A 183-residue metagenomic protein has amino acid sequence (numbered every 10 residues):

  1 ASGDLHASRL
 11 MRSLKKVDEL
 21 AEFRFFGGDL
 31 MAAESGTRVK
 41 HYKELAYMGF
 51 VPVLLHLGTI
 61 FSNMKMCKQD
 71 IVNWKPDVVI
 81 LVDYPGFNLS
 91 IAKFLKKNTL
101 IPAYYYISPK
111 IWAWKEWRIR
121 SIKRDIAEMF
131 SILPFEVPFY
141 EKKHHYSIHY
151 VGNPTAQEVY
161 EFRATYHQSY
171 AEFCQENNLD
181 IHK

Functional and structural regions predicted by a protein language model:
S2-C174, L179-D180: Active-site and donor-binding regions of nucleotide-sugar-utilizing enzymes
K183: Short active-site neighborhood of thiol/selenol oxidoreductases, capturing the structured segment around
